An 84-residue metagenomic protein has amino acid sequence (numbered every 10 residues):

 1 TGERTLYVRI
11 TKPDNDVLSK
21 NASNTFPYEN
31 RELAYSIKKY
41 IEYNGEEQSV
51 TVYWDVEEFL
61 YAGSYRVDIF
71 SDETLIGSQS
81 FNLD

Functional and structural regions predicted by a protein language model:
T1-D84: Membrane-proximal structural modules of membrane-associated proteins and complexes
